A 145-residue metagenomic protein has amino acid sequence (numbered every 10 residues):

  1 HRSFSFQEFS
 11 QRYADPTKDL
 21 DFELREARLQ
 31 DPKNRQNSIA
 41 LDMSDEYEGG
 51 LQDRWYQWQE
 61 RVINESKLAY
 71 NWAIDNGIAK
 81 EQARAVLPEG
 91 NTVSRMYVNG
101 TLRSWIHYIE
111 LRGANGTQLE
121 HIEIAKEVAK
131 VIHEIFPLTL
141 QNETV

Functional and structural regions predicted by a protein language model:
H1-V145: Family-specific signature for flavin-dependent thymidylate synthase
